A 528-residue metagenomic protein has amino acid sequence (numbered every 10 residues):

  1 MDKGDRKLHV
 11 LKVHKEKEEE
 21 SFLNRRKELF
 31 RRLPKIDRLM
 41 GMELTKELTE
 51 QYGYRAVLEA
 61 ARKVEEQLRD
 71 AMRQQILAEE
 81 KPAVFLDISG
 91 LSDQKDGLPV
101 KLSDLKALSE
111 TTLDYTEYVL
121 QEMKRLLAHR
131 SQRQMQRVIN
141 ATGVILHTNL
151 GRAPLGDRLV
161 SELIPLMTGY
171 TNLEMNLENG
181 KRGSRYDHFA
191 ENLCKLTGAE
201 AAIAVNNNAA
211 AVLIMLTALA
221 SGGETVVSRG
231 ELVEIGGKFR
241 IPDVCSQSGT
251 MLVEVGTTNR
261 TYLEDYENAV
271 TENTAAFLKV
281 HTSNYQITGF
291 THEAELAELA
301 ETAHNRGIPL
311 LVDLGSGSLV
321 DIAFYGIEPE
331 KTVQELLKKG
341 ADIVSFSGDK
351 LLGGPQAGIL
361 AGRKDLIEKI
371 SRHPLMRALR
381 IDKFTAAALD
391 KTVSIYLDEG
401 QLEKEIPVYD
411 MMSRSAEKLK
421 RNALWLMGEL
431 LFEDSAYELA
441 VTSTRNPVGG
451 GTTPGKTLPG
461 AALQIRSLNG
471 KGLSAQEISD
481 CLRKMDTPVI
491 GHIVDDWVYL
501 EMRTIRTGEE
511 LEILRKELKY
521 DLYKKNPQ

Functional and structural regions predicted by a protein language model:
D2-D5, H14, D93: Intrinsic-disorder-associated, low-complexity terminal segments enriched in Asp/Asn/His/Tyr and depleted of Lys/Arg
E18-L127: Long amphipathic alpha-helical segments
L33-P34, Y52, I139-G143, L352-P355 (+2 more regions): Short Gly/Ser/Thr- and Asp/Glu-enriched loop/turn motifs at secondary-structure junctions
Q134-M135, A202, F346, T487-H492: A short linear hydrophobic-aromatic micro-motif
A141-T142, R152-E178: Glycine-rich phosphate-binding segment of PLP-dependent enzymes
L177-Y396: Conserved PLP-enzyme active-site core in the AAT-like
D365, H373-P374, I381-F432, T442-R445 (+1 more regions): Structural motif of enzymes handling amino- and sulfur-group chemistry
A416, K420-T504, I513: Conserved C-terminal alpha-helix-loop-beta "cap" of PLP-dependent enzymes that closes/shapes the active-site mouth
